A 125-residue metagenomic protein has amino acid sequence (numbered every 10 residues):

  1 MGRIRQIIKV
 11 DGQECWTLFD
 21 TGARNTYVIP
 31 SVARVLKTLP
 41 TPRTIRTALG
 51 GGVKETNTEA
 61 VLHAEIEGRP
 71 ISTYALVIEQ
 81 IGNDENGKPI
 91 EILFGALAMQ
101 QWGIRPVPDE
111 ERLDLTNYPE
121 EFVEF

Functional and structural regions predicted by a protein language model:
M1-F19, A64-T73, E110-E111, T116: Active-site or ligand-binding cleft "flap/edge" segments
M1-Q13, P42-E59, Q80-L93: Pepsin-like aspartyl protease folds
I4-R46, A75, L93-G95: Aspartyl protease active-site motif detector
I8, T38, V53-E55, A64-I66 (+2 more regions): Sterically constrained small-residue positions within well-ordered secondary structures of folded domains
K9, A48, E65, Y74-I78 (+1 more regions): Residues in well-ordered beta-strands of folded domains
I71-F125: Glycine-rich flap/beta-hairpin and adjacent strands of clan AA aspartyl proteases
